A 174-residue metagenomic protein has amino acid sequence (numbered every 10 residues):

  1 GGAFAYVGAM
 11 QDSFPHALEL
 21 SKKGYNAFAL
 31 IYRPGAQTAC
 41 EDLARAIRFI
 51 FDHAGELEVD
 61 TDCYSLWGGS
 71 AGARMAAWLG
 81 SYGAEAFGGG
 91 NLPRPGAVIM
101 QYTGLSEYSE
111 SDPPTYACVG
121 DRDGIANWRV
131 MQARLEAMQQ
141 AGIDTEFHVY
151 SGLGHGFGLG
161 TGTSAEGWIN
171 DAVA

Functional and structural regions predicted by a protein language model:
G1-A5, S70, D121: Active-site glycine-rich loops that stabilize anionic/oxyanionic intermediates across multiple enzyme folds
G8-D12, F28-T61, T161-A165: Catalytic nucleophile-loop/oxyanion-hole region of alpha/beta-hydrolase and closely related hydrolase-like folds
A9-F28, L135-E136: Short amphipathic alpha-helix adjacent to the substrate-entry channel of hydrolases
S21-I31, S65, A97, D144-E146: A fold-wide structural signal in alpha/beta-hydrolase
E41-D112: Primarily recognizes the serine-hydrolase "nucleophile elbow" in alpha/beta-hydrolase and SGNH/GDSL folds
P113, N127-A137: Short alpha-helix in the alpha/beta-hydrolase fold that links the catalytic acid
A117-V119, D123: Short beta-strand/loop motif that positions the catalytic acidic residue of the alpha/beta-hydrolase fold
Q139-A174: C-terminal catalytic histidine-bearing segment of alpha/beta-hydrolase fold enzymes
